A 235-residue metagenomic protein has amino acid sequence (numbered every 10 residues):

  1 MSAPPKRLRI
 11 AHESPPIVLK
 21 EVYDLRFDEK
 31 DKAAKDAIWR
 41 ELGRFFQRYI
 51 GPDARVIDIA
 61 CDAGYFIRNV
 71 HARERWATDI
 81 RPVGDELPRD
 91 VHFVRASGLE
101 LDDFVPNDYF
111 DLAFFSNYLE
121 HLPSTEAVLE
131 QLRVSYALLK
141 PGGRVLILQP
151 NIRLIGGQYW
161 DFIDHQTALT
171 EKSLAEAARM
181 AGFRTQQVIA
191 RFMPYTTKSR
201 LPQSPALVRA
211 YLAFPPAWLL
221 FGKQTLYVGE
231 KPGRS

Functional and structural regions predicted by a protein language model:
M1-D108, L112-S116, L129-L132, T225 (+1 more regions): Conserved N-terminal segment of class I S-adenosyl-L-methionine
G51, L122-P123, L139-P141: Helix-to-beta-strand junctions that scaffold the AdoMet/dcAdoMet cofactor pocket in Class I SAM-dependent enzymes
F93, L146, Q187-S235: A C-terminal cap/extension of S-adenosyl-L-methionine-dependent methyltransferases that defines the acceptor-substrate
N117-H121: Short catalytic micro-motifs in class I SAM-dependent methyltransferases
P123-A127, G157: Short N-terminal helix/helix-N-cap motif within the alpha/beta-hydrolase-1
L129-R144: A short glycine-rich, Lys/Arg-flanked "PGG" loop and its adjoining helix->strand segment in the class I
L146-H165: Short, glycine-/aromatic-enriched active-site segment of Class I SAM-dependent methyltransferases
Q166-G182: Short alpha-helix
